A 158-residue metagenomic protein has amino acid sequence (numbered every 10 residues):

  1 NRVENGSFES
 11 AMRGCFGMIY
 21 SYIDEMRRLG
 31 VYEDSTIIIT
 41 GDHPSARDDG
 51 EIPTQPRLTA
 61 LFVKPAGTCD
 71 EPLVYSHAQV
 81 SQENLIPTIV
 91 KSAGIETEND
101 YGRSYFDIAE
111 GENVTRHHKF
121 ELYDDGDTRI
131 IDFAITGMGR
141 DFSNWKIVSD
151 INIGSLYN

Functional and structural regions predicted by a protein language model:
N1, S45-D49, P53, D70 (+1 more regions): Short catalytic/ligand-binding loop motif for oxyanion handling, primarily in non-cytosolic enzymes, centered on
R2, P65-A66: A short alpha-helix capping/helix-coil boundary motif
R2-I19: Active-site-proximal segments of metal-dependent phosphoesterases and phosphodiesterases across multiple
E4, F8, G50, V74-A78: Alpha-helix initiation/capping motif
M12, D24-G30, A66-N158: Membrane-interface soluble catalytic domains
G14-T54, I86-A93: Metal-dependent active-site segment of extracytoplasmic phospho-/sulfohydrolases and closely related
P56-L58: Short, solvent-exposed loop/turn segments at the edges of secondary structure
A60-V63: Short glycine- and hydrophobic/aromatic-rich loop-to-beta-strand nucleating segment in the catalytic cores
